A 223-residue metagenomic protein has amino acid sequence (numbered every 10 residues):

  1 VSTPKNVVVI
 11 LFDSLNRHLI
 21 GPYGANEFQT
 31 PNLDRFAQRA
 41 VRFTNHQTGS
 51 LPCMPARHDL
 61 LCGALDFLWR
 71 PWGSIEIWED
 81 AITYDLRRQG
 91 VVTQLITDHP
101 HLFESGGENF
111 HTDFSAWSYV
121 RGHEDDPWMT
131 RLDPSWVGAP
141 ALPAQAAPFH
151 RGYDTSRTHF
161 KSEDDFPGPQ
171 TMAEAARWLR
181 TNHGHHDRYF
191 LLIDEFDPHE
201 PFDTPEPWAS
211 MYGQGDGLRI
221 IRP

Functional and structural regions predicted by a protein language model:
V1-P223: Catalytic domains that recognize anionic headgroups
